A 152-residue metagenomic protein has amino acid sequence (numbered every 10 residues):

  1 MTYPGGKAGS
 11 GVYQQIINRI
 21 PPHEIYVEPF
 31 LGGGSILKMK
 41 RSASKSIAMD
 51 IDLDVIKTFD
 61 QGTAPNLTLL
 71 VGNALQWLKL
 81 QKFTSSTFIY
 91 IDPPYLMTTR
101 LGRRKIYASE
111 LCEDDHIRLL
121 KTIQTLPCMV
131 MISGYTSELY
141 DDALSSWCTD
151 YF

Functional and structural regions predicted by a protein language model:
M1-F152: Class I S-adenosyl-L-methionine-dependent methyltransferase catalytic core
